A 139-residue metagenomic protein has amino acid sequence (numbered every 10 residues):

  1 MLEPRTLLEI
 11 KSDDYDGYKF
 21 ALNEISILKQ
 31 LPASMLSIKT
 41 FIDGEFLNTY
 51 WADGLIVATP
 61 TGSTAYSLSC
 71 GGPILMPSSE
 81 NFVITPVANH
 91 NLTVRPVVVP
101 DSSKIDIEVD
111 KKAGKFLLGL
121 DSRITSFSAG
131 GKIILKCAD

Functional and structural regions predicted by a protein language model:
M1-D53: Catalytic core of DAGKc-family lipid kinases
L2-P4, K19, S34, M76-S78 (+2 more regions): A short, structural micro-pattern
T6-L8, N23, L36-I38, D53 (+4 more regions): Structural beta-strand/beta-sheet cores of well-ordered domains, especially the beta-sheet scaffolds that support
K19-L22, V87-N89, K115-L117: Short Pro/Gly-enriched beta-strand edge/turn motifs at strand-loop
F20, S26, F41, I56 (+4 more regions): Conserved beta-strand segments that form the floor/walls of ligand-binding pockets within enzyme and binding domains
I27, P32, I42-F46, V94-D139: ATP/nucleoside-binding phosphotransfer catalytic cores, i.e., glycine-rich phosphate-binding loops
T49-A52, V57-T93: Gly/Ser/Thr-rich active-site loops/lids in small-molecule metabolic enzymes that frequently grip phosphoryl groups
